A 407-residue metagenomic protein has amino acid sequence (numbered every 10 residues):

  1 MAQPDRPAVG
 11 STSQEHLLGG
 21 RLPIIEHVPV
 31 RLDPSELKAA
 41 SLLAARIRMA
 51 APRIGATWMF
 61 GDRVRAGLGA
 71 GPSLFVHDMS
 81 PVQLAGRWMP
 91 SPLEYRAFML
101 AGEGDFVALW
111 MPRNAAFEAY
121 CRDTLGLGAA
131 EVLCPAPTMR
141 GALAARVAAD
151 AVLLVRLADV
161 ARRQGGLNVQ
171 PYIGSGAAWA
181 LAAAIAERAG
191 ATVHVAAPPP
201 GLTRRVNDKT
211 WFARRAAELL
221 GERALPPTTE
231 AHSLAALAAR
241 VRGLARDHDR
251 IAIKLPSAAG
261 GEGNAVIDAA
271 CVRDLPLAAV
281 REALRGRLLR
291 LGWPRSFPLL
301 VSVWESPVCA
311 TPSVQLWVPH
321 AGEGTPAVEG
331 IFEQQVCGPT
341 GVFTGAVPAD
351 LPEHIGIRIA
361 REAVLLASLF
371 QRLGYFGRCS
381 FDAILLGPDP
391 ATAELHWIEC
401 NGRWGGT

Functional and structural regions predicted by a protein language model:
A2-H396, N401-T407: Preference for protein termini
